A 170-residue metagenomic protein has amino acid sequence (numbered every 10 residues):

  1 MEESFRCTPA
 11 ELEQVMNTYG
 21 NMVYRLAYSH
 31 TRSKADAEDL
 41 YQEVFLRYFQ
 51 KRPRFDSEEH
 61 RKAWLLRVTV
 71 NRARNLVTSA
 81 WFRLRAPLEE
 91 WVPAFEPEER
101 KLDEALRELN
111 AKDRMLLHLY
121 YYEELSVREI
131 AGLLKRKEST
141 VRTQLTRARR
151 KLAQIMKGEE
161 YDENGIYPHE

Functional and structural regions predicted by a protein language model:
M1-L12, R85-E89, F95, G132-L133 (+1 more regions): C-terminal edge and immediately downstream basic/flexible tail or linker adjoining helix-turn-helix-like DNA-binding
M1-R25, E38: A short, charge-rich alpha-helical start-of-domain segment used by transcription regulators
F5, R32, E43-H60, A80-W81: Sigma70-family region 2
V15-K34, K51, L106: Amphipathic, Lys/Arg- and hydrophobic-enriched alpha-helical face
R25, D39-L46, Q50, E59-N71: Structural recognition of an alpha-helix C-terminal capping motif at a helix-to-coil junction
D56, L66-A86, R147: Arg/Lys-rich amphipathic alpha helix in sigma70-family domain 2
V70, R74, L134-E159: DNA-recognition helix of helix-turn-helix
L116-Y120: A short pre-motif secondary-structure segment
